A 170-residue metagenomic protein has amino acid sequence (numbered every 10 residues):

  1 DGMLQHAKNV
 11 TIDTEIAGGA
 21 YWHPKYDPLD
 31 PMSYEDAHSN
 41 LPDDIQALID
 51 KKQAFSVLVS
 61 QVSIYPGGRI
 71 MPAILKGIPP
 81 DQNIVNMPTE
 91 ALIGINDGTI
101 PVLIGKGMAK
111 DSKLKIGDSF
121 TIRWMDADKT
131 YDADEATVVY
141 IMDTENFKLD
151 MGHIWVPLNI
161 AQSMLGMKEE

Functional and structural regions predicted by a protein language model:
D1-I74, D97-G98: Hydrophobic, regular-secondary-structure patches
D13, D126-T137, I141-E170: Mechanotransmission and gating elements of multispan inner-membrane complexes involved in transport and envelope
T14-I16, G68-A73, D97-T99, G117 (+3 more regions): Extracytoplasmic
G19, M108-A109, K168-E170: A short beta-strand structural signal in non-transmembrane regions
P28, Q61-I64, D81-N83, A109-D111 (+3 more regions): Short beta-strands and strand-coil junctions in structured, solvent-facing domains, enriched
A73-S112: Short beta-strand boundary microenvironments
D111-D134: Short conserved beta-strand and strand-loop elements enriched in small hydrophobics with frequent Asp/Gly
